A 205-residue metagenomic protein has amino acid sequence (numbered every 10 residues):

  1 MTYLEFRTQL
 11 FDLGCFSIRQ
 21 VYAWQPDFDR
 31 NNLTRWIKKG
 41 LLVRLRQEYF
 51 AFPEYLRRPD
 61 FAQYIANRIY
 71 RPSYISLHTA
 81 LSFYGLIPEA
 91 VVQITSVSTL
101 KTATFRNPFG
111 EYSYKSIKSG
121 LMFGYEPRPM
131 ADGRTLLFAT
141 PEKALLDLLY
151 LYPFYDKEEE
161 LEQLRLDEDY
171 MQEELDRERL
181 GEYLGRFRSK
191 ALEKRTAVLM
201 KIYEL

Functional and structural regions predicted by a protein language model:
M1-P72, P108: Short beta-edge/loop segments at beta->alpha junctions of small alpha/beta modules that act as binding/recognition
Y3, I18, L77, P141-E142: Structural motif detector for alpha-helix initiation sites
C15, E111, Q163: A residue-level signal for beta-strand positions that form part of recognition/binding surfaces within mature
C15-S17, I94-P108, E142-D156: A short, terminal or domain-edge coil/loop segment
P26, G85, Y150-F154: Hydrophobic/aromatic-lined pockets within catalytic cores
D27-D29, I87, K190: Short coil/loop linkers at secondary-structure junctions
I37, V43-F52, A62-F123: Short gly/ser-rich loop at a beta-strand->alpha-helix junction or flexible surface loop bordering the NTP-binding
Y125-L205: Hydrophobic alpha-helical interaction segments
